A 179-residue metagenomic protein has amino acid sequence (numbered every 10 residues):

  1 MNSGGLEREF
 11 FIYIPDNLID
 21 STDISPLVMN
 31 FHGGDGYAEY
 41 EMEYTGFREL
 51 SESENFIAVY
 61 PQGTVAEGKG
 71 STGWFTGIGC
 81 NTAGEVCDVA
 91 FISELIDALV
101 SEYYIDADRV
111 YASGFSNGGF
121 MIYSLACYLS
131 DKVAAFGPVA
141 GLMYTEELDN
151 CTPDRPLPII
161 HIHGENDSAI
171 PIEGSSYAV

Functional and structural regions predicted by a protein language model:
S3-I14, L18-Y111, M121-S124, Y128 (+2 more regions): Serine-hydrolase catalytic machinery in alpha/beta-hydrolase-like enzymes
D16, L95, S116, L142 (+1 more regions): Residue-level signal for short, function-critical loop segments
L27, P158-I160: Protein kinase-like catalytic core scaffold
F31-G33, S116, I162: Conserved beta-strand->loop/alpha-helix structural units within folded catalytic cores of enzymes with alpha/beta
V100-L157, S168: Primarily recognizes the serine-hydrolase "nucleophile elbow" in alpha/beta-hydrolase and SGNH/GDSL folds
H161-H163, D167: Short beta-strand/loop motif that positions the catalytic acidic residue of the alpha/beta-hydrolase fold
A169-E173, V179: Conserved alpha/beta-hydrolase "acid-adjacent" motif
